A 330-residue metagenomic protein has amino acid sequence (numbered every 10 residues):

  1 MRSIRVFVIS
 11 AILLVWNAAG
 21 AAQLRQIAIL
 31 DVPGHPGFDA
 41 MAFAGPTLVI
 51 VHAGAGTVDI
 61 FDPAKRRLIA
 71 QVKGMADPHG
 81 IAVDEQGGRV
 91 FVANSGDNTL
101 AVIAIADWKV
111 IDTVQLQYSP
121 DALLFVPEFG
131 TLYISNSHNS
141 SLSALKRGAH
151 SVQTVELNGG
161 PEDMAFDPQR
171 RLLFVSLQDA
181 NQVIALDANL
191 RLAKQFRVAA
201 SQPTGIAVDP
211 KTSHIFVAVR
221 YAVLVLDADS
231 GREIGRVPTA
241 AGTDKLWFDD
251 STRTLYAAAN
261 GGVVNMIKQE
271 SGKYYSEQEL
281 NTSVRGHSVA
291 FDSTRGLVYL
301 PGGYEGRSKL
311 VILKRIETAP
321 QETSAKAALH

Functional and structural regions predicted by a protein language model:
M1-V8: Bacterial N-terminal signal peptides that target proteins for export
A11-L14, A19-H330: Predominantly soluble domains enriched in secretory-pathway, periplasmic, or organellar proteins
